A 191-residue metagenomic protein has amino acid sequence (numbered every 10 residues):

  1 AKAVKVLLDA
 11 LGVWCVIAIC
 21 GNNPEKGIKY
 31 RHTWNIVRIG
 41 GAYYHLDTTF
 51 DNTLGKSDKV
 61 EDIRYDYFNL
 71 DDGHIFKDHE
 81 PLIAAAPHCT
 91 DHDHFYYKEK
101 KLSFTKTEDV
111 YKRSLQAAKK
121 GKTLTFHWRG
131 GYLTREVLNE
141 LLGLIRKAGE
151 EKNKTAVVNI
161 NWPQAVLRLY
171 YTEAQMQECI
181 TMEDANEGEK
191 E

Functional and structural regions predicted by a protein language model:
K2-D71: Hydrophobic/aromatic-rich core segments of domains that either
F68-E191: N-terminal accessory/pre-domain segments preceding catalytic cores
